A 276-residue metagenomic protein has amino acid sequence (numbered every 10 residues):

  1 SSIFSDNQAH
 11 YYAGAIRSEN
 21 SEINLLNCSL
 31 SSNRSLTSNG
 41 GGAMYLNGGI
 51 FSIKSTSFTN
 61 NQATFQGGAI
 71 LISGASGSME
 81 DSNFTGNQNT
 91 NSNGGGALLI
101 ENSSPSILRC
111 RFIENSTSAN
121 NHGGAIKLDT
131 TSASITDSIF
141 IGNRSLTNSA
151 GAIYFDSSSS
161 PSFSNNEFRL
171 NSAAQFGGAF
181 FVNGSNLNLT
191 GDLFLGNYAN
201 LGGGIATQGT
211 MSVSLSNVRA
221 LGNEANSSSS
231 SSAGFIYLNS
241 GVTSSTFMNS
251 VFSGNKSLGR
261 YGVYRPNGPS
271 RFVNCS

Functional and structural regions predicted by a protein language model:
S1-Q8, E22-R34, I50-Q62, S76-Q88 (+7 more regions): Right-handed parallel beta-helix
Q8-R17, R34-N47, Q62-I72, T90-I100 (+7 more regions): Extracellular beta-strand/beta-solenoid scaffold signature
